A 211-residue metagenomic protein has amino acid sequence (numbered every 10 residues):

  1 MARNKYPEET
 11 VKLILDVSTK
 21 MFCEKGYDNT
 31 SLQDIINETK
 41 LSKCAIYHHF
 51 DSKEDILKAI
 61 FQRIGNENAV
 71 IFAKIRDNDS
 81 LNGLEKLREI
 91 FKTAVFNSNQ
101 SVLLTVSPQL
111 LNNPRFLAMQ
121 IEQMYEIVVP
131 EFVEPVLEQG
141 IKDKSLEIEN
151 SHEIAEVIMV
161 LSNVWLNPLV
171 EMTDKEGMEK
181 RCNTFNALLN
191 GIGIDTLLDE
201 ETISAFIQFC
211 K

Functional and structural regions predicted by a protein language model:
M1-K25, N29-L41, E54-K58: Basic, helix-initiating cap at the start of DNA-binding domains
C23, Y47-D51, A59, R63: Base-recognition residues in the alpha-helical recognition helix of bacterial helix-turn-helix
C44: Key DNA-contact positions within bacterial/archaeal DNA-binding proteins
K53, I64, N68, I90 (+3 more regions): Hydrophobic/aromatic residues within well-ordered alpha-helical segments
A59, A73-L104, A155-I158: Hydrophobic alpha-helical connector segments
N99-S145: Short secondary-structure transition hinges
V128-I158, L166-L169, T173: Hydrophobic alpha-helical bundle segments that form small-molecule/ligand-binding pockets
L137-E138, K142-D143, E171-K211: C-terminal peripheral helix-coil segments that are non-catalytic and often amphipathic
